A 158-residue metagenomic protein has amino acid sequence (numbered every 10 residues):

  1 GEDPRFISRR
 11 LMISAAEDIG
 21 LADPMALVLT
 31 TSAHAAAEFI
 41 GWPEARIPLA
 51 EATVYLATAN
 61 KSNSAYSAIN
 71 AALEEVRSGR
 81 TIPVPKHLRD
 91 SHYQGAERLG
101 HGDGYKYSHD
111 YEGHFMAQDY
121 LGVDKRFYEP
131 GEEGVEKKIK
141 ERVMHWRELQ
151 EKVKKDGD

Functional and structural regions predicted by a protein language model:
G1-H109, G122-V123, F127-D158: Terminal-proximal interaction/regulatory segments of ATP-powered molecular machines
F115-G122: Short acidic, Pro/Gly- and aromatic-enriched capping/linker segments at domain boundaries
